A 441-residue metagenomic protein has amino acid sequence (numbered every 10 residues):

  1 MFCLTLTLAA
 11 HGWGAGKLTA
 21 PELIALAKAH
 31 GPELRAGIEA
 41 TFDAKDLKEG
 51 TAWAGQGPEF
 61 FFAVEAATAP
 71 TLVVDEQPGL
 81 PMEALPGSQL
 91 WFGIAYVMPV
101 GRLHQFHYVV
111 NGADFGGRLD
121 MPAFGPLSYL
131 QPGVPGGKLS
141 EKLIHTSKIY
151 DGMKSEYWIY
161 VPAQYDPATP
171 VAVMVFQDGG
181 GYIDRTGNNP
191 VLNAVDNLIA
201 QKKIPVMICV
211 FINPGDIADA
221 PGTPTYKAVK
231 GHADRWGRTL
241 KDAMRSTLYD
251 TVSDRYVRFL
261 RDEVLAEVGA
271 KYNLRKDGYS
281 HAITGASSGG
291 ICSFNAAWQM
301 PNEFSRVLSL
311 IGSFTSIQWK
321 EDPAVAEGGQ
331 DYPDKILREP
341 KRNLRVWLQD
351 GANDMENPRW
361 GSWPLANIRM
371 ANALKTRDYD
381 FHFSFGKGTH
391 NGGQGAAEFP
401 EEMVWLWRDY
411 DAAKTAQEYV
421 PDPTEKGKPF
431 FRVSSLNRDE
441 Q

Functional and structural regions predicted by a protein language model:
M1-A9: Bacterial N-terminal signal peptides
A10-G14: Boundary at the C-terminal end of the N-terminal hydrophobic targeting segment
A15-G79, L85-Q441: Non-catalytic cap/lid and distal C-terminal segments of serine-dependent acyl enzymes
